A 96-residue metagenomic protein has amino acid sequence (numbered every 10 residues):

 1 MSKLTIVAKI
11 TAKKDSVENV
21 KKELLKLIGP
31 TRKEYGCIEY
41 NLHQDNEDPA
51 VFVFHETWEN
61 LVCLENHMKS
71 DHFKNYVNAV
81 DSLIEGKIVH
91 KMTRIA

Functional and structural regions predicted by a protein language model:
S2, N41-D48, V77-A96: Glycine-rich beta-strand-turn "strand-cap" elements at beta-sheet edges
L4-I10, N41-M68: Short, well-ordered beta-strand segments in beta-rich or mixed alpha/beta enzyme and ligand-binding folds
L4-R32: N-terminal first-folded block
V7, V17-V20, V51-V53, V62 (+3 more regions): Extended aliphatic helical segments
S16, Y40-N41: A broad "ordered helical/assembly scaffold" signature
V20-E23, I28, Q44, F54 (+1 more regions): Hydrophobic alpha-helical segments with strong N-terminal bias
K26, R32-I38, T57-H90: An amphipathic, aromatic/His-enriched active-site/gating alpha helix that lines ligand/cofactor pockets
